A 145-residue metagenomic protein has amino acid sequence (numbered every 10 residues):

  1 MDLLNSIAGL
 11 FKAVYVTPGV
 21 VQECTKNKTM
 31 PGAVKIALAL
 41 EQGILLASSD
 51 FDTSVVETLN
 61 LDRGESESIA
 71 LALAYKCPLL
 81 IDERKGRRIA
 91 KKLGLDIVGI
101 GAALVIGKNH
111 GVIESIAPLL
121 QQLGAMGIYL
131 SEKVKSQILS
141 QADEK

Functional and structural regions predicted by a protein language model:
M1-C77, R84, L95, P118 (+1 more regions): Active-site-proximal, substrate-binding regions of enzyme catalytic domains and RNA-binding/basic surfaces
R84-K85, A102: Short, ordered loop/turn segments at secondary-structure junctions
L95, G99-A142: Hydrophobic alpha-helical interaction segments
